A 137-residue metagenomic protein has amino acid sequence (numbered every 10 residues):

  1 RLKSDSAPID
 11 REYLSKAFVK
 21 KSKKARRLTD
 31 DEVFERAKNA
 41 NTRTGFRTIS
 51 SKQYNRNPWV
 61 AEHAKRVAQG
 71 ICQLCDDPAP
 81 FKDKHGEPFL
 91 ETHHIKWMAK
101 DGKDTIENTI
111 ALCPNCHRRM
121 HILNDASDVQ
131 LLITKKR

Functional and structural regions predicted by a protein language model:
R1-K21: Contiguous surface segments at macromolecular interaction interfaces
F18, S22-P80, E87, K100-K103: Short, charged surface segments at domain edges that flank catalytic/cofactor-binding sites
A64, H94, C113, H117: Divalent metal-coordination and catalytic microenvironments
C72, D101-R119: Short beta-strand-alpha-helix junction that forms the catalytic/metal-binding core of metal-dependent nuclease domains
P78-T109, V129: Histidine-centered nuclease catalytic patch
F81-K82, R119-I122: Short, non-ligating residues that shape and space the ligands of small metal-coordination modules and catalytic
M98, H121, D125: Alpha-helical and His/Cys-centered functional microenvironments
A126-R137: C-terminal end-helix/capping segment
